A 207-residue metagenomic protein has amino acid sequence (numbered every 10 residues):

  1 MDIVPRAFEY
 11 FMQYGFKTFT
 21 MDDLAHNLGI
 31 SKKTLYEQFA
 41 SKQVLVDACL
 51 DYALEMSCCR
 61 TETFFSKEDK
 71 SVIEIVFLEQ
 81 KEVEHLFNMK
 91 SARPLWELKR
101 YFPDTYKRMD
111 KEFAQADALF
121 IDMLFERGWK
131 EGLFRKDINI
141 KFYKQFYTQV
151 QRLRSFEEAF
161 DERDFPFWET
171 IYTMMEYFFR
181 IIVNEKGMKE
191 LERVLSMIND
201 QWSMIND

Functional and structural regions predicted by a protein language model:
M1-F8, L24, L45, C49-A53 (+2 more regions): Generic hydrophobic, amphipathic alpha-helix propensity
Y10-V44, A48: Helix-turn-helix
K42, C49, A53, S57 (+6 more regions): Hydrophobic/aromatic residues within well-ordered alpha-helical segments
A48, E62-R93, K144, I171: Hydrophobic alpha-helical connector segments
E84-R108, D122-M123, L191-L195: Amphipathic alpha-helical segments used for helix-helix packing
T105-L133, K141-F156, E169: Amphipathic alpha-helical packing segments from all-alpha helical-bundle domains
M123-R127, D164-D207: C-terminal peripheral helix-coil segments that are non-catalytic and often amphipathic
